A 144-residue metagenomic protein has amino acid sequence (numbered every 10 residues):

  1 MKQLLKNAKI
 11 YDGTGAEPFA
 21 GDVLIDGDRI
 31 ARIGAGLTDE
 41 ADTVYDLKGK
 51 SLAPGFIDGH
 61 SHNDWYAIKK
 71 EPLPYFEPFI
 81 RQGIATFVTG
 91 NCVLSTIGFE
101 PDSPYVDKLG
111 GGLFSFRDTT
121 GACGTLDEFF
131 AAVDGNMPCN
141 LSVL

Functional and structural regions predicted by a protein language model:
M1-E40: N-terminal metal-binding scaffold of metallo-dependent hydrolase/deaminase domains
Q3-L5, T38-G90: Replace "His-x-His-based motif
A8, V23, D28, G49 (+3 more regions): Divalent metal-coordination and catalytic microenvironments
G13-G15, G55-D58, K108-F114: A generic short-segment signal for beta-strand/edge and adjacent turn/coil regions
G15, I25, R29-A31, D42-Y45 (+3 more regions): Low-complexity, compositionally biased segments
D26-G27, R32-G34, D46, A67 (+2 more regions): Short, surface-exposed linear patches
E71-L144: Divalent-metal coordination cores built from histidine and acidic residues
